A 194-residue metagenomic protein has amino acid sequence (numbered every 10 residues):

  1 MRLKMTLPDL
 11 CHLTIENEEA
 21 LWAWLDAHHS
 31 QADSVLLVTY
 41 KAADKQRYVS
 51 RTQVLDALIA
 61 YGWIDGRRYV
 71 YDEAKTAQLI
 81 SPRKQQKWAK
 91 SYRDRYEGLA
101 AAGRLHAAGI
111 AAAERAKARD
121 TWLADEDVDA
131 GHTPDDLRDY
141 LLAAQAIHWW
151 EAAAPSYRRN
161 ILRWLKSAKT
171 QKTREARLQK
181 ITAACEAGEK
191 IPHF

Functional and structural regions predicted by a protein language model:
M1-F194: Charge-dense, helix-prone N-terminal extensions
